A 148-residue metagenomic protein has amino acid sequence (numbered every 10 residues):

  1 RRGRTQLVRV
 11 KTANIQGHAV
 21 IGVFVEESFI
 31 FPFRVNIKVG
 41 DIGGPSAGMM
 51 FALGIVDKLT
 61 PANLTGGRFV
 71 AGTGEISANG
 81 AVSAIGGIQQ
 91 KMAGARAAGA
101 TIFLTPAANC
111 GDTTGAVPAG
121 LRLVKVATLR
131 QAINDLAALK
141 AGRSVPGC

Functional and structural regions predicted by a protein language model:
R1-V25, G115-Q131, D135-A138, G147: PDZ-domain C-terminal substructure recognizer with occasional recognition of PDZ-binding tails
T5-I15, V20-I85: Conserved mixed alpha/beta catalytic, RNA-binding, or beta-rich assembly cores of soluble enzyme, regulatory
A52-V56, M92, L129-L136: Extracytoplasmic/secreted envelope proteins and their assembly/folding machinery, especially bacterial periplasmic
K58, A78-F103: Glycine- and Gly-Pro-enriched alpha-helical subdomains that act as flexible, kink-prone "lid/hinge" or packing modules
I76, A107-C110, T128-L129: Short, ordered loop/turn segments at secondary-structure junctions
T101-P106, R122-K125: Short hydrophobic alpha-helical runs that function as membrane-insertion/retention elements
L104-A116: Short, glycine/polar-rich helix-capping loops at beta-to-alpha or helix-loop-helix junctions that flank or form
A141: NTP/phosphate- and nucleic-acid-binding module
